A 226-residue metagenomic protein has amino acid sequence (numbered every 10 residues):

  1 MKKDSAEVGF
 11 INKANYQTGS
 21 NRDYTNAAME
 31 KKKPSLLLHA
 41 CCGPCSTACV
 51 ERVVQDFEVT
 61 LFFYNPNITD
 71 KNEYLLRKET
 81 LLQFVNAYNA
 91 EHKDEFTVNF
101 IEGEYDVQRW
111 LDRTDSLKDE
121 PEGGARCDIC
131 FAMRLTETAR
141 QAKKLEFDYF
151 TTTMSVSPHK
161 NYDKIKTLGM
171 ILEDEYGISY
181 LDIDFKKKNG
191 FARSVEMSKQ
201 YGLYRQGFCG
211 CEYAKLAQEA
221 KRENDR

Functional and structural regions predicted by a protein language model:
K2-E51, D56-R226: Nucleotide-activated chemistry modules centered on ATP-dependent adenylation/adenylyltransferase
